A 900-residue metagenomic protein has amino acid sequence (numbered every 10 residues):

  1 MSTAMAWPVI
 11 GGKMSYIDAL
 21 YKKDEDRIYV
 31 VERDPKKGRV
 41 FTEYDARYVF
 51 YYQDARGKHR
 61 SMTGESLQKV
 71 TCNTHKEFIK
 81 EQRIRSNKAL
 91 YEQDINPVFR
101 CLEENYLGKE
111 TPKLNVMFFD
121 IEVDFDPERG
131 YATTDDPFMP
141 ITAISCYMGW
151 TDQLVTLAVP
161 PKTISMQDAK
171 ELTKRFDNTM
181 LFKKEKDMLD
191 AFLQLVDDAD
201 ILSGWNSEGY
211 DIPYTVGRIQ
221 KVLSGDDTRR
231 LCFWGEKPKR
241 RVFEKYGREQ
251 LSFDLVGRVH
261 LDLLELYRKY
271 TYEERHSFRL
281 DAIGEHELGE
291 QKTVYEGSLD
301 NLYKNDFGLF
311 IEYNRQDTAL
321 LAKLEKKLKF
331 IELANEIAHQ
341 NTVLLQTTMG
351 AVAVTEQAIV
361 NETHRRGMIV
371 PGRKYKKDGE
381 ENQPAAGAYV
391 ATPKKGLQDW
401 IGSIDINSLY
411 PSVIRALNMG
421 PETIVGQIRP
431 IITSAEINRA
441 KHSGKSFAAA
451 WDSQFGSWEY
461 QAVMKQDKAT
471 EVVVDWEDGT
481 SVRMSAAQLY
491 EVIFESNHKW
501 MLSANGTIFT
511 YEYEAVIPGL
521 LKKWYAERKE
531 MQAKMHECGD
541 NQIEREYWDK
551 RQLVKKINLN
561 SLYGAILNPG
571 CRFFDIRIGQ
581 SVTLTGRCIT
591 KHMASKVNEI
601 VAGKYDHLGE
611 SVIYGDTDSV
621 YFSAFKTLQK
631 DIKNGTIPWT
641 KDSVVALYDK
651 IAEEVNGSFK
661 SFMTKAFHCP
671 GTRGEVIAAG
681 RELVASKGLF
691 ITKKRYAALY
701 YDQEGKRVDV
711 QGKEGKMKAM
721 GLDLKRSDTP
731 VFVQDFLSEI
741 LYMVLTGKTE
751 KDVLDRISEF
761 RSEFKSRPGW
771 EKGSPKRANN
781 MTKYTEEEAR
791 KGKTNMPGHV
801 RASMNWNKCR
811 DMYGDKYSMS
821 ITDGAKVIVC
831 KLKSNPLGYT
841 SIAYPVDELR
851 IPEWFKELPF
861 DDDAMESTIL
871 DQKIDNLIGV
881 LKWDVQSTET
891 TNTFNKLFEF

Functional and structural regions predicted by a protein language model:
S2-D198, L231-C232, R315-D317, A322-H339 (+6 more regions): DnaQ-like (DEDDh/DEDDy) 3′-5′ exonuclease domain used for proofreading and 3′-end trimming on nucleic acids
V30, D649-F900: C-terminal, non-catalytic extensions of nucleic-acid polymerases
Q153-T179, K183, L202, I212 (+2 more regions): Active-site-proximal helix-loop-helix substrate-binding element of RNase H-like nuclease domains
L172-T179, V196-I201, Y303-L309, Q340 (+8 more regions): Glycine- and acidic
F192-T215: Proline-aspartate-enriched helix->loop->beta-strand connector
K292, T590-T617: Active-site palm subdomain of RNA-directed nucleic acid polymerases
D300-S446, Q542-K596, Y614, S623-F625 (+3 more regions): Common nucleic-acid-contacting/processivity interface regions adjacent to the catalytic cores of nucleic-acid enzymes
V620-I651: Catalytic palm subdomain of template-directed nucleic-acid polymerases, centered on the conserved carboxylate motif
